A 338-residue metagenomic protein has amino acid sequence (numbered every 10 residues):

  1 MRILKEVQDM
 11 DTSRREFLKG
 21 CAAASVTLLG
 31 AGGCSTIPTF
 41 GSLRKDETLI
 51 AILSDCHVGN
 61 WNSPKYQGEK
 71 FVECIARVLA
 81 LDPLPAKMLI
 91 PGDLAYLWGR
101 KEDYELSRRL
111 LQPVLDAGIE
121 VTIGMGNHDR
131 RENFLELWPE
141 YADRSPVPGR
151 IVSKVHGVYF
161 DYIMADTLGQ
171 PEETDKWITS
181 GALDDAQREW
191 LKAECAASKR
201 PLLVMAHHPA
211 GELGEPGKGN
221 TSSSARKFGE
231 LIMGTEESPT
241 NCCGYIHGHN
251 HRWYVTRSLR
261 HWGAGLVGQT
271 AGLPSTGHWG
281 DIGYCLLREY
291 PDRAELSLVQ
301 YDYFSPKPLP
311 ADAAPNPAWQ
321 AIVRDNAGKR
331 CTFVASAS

Functional and structural regions predicted by a protein language model:
M1-S13: N-terminal secretory signal peptides
S13-A31: N-terminal export leaders
T36-Y104: N-terminal active-site segment of His-dependent metallophosphoesterases
S42, R100-K192, A196, K227-C242 (+4 more regions): Extended active-site neighborhood of metal-dependent phosphoesterases/phosphodiesterases
L53-S54, M88-G92, V121-G126, L203-A206 (+2 more regions): Active-site neighborhood of phospho(di)ester-bond hydrolases with catalytic His/Asp-centered motifs
G59-N62, L94-W98, G169-A182, E212-G217: Surface-exposed cleft-lining segments at the edges of enzyme active sites
S198-G214: Short acidic, glycine-rich surface-loop motifs adjacent to enzyme active sites
L298-L309: Short, solvent-exposed aromatic-acidic interface loops
